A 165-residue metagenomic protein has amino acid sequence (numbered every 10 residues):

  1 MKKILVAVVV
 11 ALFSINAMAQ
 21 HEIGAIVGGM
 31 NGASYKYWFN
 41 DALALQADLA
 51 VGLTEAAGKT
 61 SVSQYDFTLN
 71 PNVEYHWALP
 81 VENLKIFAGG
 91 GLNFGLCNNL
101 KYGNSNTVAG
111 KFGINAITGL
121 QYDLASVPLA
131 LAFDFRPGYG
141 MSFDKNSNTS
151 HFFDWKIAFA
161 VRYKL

Functional and structural regions predicted by a protein language model:
I4-F13: Sec-dependent N-terminal signal peptides
F13-A19: Sec/Tat signal peptide C-region and signal peptidase I cleavage site
H21-S34, V51-Y65, V81, F143-F152: Solvent-exposed loop/turn segments connecting transmembrane beta-strands in outer-membrane beta-barrel proteins
Y37-F133: Gram-negative (and chloroplast) outer-membrane scaffold detector with strong preference for beta-barrel transmembrane
N104-T107, N148-D154: Flexible, surface-exposed loop regions and adjacent strand-edge segments of Gram-negative outer-membrane beta-barrel
D134-R136, A160: C-terminal binding/interaction regions
R136-D144: Short helix/strand-capping connector loops at secondary-structure junctions
F153-L165: Outer-membrane beta-barrel "beta-signal"
